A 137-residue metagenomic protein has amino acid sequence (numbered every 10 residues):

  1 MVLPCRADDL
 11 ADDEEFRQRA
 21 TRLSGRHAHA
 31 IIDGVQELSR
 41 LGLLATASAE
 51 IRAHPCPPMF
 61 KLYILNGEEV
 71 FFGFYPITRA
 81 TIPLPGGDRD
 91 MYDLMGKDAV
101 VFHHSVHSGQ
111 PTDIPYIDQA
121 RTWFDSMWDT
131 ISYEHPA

Functional and structural regions predicted by a protein language model:
M1-L44: Primarily the HKD phosphodiesterase
R6, D12-D13, A45, Q110 (+2 more regions): Serine/threonine-rich low-complexity intrinsically disordered regions
A49-R52: General small-molecule cofactor/ligand-binding pocket signal
P55-P58: Short, small/polar residue-rich loop motifs at catalytic or cofactor-binding pockets
F60-I64: Short beta-strand scaffold segments in enzyme catalytic cores
F72-A137: Signature of lipid phosphatidyltransferase scaffolds
